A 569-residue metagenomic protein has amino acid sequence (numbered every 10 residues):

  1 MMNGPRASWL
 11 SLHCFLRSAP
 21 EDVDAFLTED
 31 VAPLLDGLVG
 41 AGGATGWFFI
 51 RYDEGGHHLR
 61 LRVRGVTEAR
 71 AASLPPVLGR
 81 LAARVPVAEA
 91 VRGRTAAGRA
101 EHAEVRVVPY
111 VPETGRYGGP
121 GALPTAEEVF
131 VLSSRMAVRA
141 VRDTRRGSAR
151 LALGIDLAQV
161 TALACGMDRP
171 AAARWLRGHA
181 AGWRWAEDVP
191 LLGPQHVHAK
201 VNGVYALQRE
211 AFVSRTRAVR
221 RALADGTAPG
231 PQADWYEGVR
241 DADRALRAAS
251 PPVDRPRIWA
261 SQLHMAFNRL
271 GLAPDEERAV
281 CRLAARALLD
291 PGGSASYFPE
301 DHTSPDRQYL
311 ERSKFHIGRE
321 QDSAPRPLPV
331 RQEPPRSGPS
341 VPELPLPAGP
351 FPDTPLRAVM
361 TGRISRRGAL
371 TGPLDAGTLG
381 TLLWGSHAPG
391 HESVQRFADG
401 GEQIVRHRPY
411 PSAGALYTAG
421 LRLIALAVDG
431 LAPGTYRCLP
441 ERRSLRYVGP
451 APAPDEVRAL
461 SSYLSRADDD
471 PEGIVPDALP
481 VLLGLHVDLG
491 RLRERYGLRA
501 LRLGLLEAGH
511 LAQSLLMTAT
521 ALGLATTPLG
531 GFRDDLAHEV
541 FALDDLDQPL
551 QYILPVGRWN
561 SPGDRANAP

Functional and structural regions predicted by a protein language model:
M1-R336, L344-A348, V359, R363: An acidic, charge-biased composition feature
W47-F49, T527-R533: A short glycine-rich, hydrophobically flanked beta-strand micro-motif that places a catalytic Asp/Glu for divalent metal
D241-R495, A508, G530-P569: N-terminal accessory segments that position/regulate proteins before the catalytic core
L498-E507: Short pre-catalytic strand/loop immediately N-terminal to key active-site residues, enriched for Gly-Thr
L511: Gly/Thr-rich phosphate-binding loop signature of adenosyl cofactor/nucleotide-binding cores
G523: Structured binding elements
